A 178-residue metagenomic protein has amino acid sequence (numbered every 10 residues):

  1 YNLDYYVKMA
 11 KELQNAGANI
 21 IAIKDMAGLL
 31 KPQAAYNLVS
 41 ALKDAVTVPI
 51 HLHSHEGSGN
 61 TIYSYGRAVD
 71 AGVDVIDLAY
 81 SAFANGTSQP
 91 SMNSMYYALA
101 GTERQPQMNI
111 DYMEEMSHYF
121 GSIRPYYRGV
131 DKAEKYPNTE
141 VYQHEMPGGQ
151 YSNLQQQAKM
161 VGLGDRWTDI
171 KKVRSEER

Functional and structural regions predicted by a protein language model:
Y1-E176: Catalytic cores and adjacent flexible loops of soluble metabolic enzymes that perform enolate/carbanion chemistry on
